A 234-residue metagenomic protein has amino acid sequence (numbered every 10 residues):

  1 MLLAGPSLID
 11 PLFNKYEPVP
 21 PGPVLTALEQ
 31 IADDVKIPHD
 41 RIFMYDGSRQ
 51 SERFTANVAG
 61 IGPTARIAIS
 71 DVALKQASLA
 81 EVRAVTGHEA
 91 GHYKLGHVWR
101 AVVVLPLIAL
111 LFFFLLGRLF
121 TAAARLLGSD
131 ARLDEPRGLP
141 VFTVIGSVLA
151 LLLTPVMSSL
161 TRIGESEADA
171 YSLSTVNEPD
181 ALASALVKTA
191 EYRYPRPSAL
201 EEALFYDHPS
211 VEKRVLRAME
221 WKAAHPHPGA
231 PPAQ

Functional and structural regions predicted by a protein language model:
M1-D134, T143, S147-Q234: Polar-ligand-bearing catalytic/cofactor-coordination segments of membrane-embedded or membrane-tethered inner-membrane
P140: Flexible glycine/proline-rich, aromatic-decorated loop/lid segments
